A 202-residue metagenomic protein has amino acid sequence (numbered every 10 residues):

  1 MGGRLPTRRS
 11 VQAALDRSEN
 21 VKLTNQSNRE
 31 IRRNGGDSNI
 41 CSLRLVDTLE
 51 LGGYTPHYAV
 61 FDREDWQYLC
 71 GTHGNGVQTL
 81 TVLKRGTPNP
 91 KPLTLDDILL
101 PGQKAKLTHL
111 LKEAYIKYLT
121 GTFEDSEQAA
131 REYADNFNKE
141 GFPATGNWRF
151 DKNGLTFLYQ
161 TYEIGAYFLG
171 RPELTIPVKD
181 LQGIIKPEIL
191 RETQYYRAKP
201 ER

Functional and structural regions predicted by a protein language model:
M1-R202: Compositionally biased intrinsically disordered regions enriched in Thr/Gly
